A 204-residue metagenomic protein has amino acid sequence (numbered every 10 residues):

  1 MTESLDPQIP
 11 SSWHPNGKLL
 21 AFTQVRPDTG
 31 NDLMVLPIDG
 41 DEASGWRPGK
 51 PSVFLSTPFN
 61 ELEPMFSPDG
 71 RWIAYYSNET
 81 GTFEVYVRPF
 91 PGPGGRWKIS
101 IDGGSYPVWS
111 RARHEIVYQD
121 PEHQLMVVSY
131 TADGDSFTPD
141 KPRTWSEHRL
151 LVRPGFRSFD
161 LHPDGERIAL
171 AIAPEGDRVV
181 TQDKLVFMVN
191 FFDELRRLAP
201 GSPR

Functional and structural regions predicted by a protein language model:
M1-P7, P37-L62, R88-S105, Y130-R153 (+1 more regions): Multi-bladed beta-propeller domains
M1-Q8, T23-G45, S56-L62, Y76-Y86 (+3 more regions): A flexible loop/linker signature enriched in serine peptidases of the S9 family
L5-T23, V53-Y76, W97-V117, L151-R167: Conserved beta-propeller blade repeats
Q8, T29, P121, K141 (+3 more regions): Alpha-helical structural motif
G17, G30-D32, P48-P51, T82 (+5 more regions): A structure-centric signal for secondary-structure junctions around beta-strands
K18, P27, G40-A43, R71 (+7 more regions): Generic "edge-of-domain/loop-turn" microfeature
W109-H114, Q119-P142, L161-V179: Hydrophobic alpha-helical membrane-insertion signals
S158, H162-P203: Blade-level signature of beta-propeller repeat domains, shared across WD40, Kelch, NHL, RCC1 and BNR/Asp-box propellers
